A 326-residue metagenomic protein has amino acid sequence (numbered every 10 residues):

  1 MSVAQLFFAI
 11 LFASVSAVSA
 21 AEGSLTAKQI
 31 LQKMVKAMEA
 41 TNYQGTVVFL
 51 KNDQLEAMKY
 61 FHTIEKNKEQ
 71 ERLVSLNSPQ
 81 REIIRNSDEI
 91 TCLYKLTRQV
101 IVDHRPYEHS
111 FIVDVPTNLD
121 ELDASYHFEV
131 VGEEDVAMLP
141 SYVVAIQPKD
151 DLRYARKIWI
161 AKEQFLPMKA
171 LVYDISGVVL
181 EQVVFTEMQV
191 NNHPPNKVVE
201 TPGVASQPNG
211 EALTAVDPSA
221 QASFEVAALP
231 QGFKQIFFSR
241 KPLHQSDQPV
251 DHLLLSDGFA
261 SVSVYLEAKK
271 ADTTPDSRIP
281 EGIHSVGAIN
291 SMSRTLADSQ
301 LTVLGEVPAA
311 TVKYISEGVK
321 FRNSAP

Functional and structural regions predicted by a protein language model:
S2-V3, L11-E69, S78, R105 (+2 more regions): N-terminal leader/targeting segments and the immediate start of mature chains
A40-Q44, N67-R72, M138-A145, L166-K169 (+1 more regions): Short, hydrophobic/aromatic-rich segments at coil-to-beta transitions
A57, F61-V113, V172-V184, N192 (+1 more regions): An acidic-aromatic
K59-I64, G132, R156-I160, F185-T186 (+1 more regions): Hydrophobic/aromatic beta-strand elements that line small-molecule binding cavities or substrate pockets in beta-rich
N77-P79, H127, L152-Y154, G287-A288: Short, small/polar residue-rich loop motifs at catalytic or cofactor-binding pockets
P106-R156: Intrinsically disordered, low-complexity linker/loop segments enriched in Gly/Pro and charged/polar residues
D135-A205: Gly/Pro-enriched, hydrophobic low-complexity segments that function as extracytoplasmic propeptides/linkers
Q207-L296, A310: Short, solvent-exposed recognition patches
